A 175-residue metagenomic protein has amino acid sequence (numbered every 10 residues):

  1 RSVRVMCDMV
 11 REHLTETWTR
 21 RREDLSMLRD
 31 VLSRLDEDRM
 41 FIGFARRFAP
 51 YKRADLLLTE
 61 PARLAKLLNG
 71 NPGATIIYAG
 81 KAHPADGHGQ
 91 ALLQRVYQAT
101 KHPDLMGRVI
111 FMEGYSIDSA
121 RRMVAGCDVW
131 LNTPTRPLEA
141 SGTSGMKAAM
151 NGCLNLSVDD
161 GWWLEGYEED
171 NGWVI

Functional and structural regions predicted by a protein language model:
R1-I175: Catalytic cores of carbohydrate-active enzymes across secretory and cytosolic contexts
